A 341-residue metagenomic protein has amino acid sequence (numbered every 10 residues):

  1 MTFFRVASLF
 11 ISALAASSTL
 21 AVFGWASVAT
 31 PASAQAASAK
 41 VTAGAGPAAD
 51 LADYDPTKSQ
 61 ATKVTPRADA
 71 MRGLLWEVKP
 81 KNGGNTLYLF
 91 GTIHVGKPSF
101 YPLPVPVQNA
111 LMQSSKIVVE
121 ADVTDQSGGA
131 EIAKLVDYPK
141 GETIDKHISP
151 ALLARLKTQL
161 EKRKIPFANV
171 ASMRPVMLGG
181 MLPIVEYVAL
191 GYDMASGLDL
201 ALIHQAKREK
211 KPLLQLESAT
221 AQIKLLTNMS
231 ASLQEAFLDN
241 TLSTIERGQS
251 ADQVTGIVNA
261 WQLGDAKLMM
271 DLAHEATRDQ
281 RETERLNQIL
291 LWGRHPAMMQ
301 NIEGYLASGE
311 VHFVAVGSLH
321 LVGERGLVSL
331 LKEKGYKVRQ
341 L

Functional and structural regions predicted by a protein language model:
M1-S18: Bacterial N-terminal signal peptides that target proteins for export
A21-A45: Signal peptide processing junction and immediate N-terminal pro/mature segment of secreted/exported proteins
G44-A68, L74-L290: Structured, acidic catalytic/metal-binding patches in enzyme active sites
R281-L341: A cross-kingdom marker for long, charged
